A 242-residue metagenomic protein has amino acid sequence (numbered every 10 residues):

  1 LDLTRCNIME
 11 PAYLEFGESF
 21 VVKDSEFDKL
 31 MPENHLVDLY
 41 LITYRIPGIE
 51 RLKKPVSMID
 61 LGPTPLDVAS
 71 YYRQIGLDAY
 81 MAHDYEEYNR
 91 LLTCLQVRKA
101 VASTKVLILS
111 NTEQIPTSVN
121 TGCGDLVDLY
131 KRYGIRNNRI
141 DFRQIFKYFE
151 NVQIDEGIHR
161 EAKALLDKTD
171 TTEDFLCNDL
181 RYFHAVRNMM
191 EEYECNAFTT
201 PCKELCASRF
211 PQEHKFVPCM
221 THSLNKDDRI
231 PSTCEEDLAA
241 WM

Functional and structural regions predicted by a protein language model:
L1-M242: An N-terminal assembly and electron-transfer interface module characteristic of large anaerobic redox and radical
